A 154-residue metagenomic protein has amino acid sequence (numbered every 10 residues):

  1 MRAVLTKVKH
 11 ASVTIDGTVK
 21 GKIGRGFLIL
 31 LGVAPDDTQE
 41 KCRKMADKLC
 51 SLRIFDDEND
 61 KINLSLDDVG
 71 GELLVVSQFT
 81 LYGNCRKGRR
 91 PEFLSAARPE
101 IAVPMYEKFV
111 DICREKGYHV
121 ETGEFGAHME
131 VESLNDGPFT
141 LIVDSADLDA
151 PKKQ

Functional and structural regions predicted by a protein language model:
A11: RNA/tRNA-interacting regions in translation and RNA-turnover enzymes
T18-G70, T80-D111, E115-K116, E121: Compact, glycine-rich, soluble single-domain proteins
M45, V76, F139: Residue-level signal for inorganic ion chemistry
G71, S133-G137: A short, glycine/Asx- and small/polar-enriched loop/turn that sits immediately N-terminal to a beta-strand
A96, D136-Q154: Short, low-complexity, polybasic intrinsically disordered segments
A127-E132: Beta-rich nucleic-acid/ligand-interaction surfaces
